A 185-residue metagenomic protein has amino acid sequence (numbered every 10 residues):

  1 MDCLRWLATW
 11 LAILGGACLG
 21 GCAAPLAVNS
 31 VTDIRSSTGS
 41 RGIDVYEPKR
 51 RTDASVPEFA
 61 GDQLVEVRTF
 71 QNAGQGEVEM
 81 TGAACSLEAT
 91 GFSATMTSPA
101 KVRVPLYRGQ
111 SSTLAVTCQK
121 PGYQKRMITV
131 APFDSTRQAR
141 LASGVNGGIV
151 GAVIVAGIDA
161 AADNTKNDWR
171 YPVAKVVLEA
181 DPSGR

Functional and structural regions predicted by a protein language model:
M1-A24: Sec-dependent bacterial lipoprotein signal peptides
C22-R185: Short loop/turn and low-complexity linker motifs enriched in small/turn-promoting residues
